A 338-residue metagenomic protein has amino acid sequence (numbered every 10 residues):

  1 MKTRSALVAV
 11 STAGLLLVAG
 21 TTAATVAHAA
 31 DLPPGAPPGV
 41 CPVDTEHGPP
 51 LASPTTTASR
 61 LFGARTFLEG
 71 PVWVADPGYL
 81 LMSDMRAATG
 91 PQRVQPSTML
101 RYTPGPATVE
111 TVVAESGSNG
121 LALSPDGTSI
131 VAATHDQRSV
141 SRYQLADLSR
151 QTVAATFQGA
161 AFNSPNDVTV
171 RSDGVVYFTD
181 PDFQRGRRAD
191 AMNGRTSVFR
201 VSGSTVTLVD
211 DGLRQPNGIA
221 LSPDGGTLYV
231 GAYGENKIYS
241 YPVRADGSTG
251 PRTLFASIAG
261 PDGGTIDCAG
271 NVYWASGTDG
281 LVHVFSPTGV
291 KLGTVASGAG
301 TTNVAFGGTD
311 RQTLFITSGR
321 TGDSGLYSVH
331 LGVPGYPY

Functional and structural regions predicted by a protein language model:
V18-A36: C-terminal region of N-terminal signal peptides and the immediate post-cleavage residues of exported proteins
P37-R65, P104, R252, G332: A short helix->beta-strand "capping" segment at the edge of beta-propeller domains
T56-F62, A107-V113, Q151-Q158, T205-D211 (+2 more regions): A short beta-strand motif characteristic of beta-propeller blades
A64-G78, V94-P96, V113-T134, Q158-V176 (+5 more regions): Beta-rich, blade/repeat-based domains predominating in secreted/periplasmic proteins but also intracellular
M82-V94, F178-N193, L326: Short, conserved, GDST-rich strand-edge loop motifs in beta-rich repeat architectures
A87-G90, Q137-R138, F183-G186, E235-K237 (+2 more regions): Short glycine/acidic-enriched loop and turn motifs that connect beta-strands
Y102-A107, Q144-L148, V201-T205, P242-G247 (+2 more regions): Short loop/turn segments that connect beta-strands within beta-propeller blades
N303-Y338: Blade-level signature of beta-propeller repeat domains, shared across WD40, Kelch, NHL, RCC1 and BNR/Asp-box propellers
